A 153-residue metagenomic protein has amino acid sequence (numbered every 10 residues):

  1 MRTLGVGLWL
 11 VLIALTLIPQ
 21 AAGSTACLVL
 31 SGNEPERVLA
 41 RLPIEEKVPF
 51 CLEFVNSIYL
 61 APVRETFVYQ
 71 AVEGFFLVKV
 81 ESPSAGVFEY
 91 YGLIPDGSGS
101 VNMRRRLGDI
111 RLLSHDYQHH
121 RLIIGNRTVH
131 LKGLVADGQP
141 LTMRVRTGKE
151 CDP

Functional and structural regions predicted by a protein language model:
M1-G5: Positively charged n-region of N-terminal signal peptides that target proteins for export
V6-G7, T25, P49, K149: Secreted/extracellular small peptides and ectodomain modules produced from precursors
G7-T16: Bacterial N-terminal signal peptides
L10, A21-A22: Cleavable N-terminal signal peptides
L17-P19, M143: Secretory-pathway extracellular proteins and peptide precursors enriched for disulfide-bonded cysteines
P19, L39-P43, G92: Short, flexible coil/linker elements and helix-boundary hinge sites characteristic of intrinsically disordered
S24-S82: N-terminal secretory signal peptides
F75-P153: Mature, soluble, non-transmembrane domains
